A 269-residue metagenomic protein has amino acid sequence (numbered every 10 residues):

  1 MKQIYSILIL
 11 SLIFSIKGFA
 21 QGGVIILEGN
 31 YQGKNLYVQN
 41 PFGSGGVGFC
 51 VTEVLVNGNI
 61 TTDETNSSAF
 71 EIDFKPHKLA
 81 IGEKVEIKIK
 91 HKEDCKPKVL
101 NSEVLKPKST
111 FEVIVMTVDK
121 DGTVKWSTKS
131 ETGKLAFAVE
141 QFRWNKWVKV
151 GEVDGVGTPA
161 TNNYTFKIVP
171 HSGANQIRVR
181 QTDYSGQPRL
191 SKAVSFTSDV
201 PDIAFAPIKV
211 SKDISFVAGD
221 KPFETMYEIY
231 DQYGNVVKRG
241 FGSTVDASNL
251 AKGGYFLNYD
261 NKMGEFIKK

Functional and structural regions predicted by a protein language model:
M1-I25: Bacterial Sec-dependent N-terminal signal peptides
Q21-I203, G264: Short, compositionally biased serine/threonine- and acidic-rich segments at solvent-exposed termini, linkers, or domain
F137-A138, T225-I229: Beta-strand-rich binding/interaction modules
G157-I168, V236-L250: Glycine-centered tight-turn motifs at strand-turn-strand junctions
H171-G173, V210, A251-K252: Surface-exposed loops/turns
N175, Y255-L257: A short tyrosine-centered beta-strand micro-motif
K209-S215, E265: Repeat-blade elements of multi-bladed beta-propeller folds
Y227-V237, Y255: Short, glycine-anchored, charge-dense loop/turn motifs used at functional sites
